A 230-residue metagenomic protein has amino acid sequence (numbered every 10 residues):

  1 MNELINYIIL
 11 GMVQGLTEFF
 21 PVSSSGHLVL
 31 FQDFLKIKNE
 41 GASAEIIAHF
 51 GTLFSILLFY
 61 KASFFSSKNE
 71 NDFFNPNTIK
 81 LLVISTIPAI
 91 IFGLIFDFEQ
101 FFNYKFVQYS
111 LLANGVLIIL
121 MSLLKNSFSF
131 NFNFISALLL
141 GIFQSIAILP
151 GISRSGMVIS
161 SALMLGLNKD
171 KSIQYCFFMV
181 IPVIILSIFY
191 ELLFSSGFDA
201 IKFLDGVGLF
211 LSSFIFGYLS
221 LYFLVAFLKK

Functional and structural regions predicted by a protein language model:
M1-K230: Multi-pass membrane proteins that catalyze or facilitate reactions on polyprenyl-/lipid-phosphate substrates and their
